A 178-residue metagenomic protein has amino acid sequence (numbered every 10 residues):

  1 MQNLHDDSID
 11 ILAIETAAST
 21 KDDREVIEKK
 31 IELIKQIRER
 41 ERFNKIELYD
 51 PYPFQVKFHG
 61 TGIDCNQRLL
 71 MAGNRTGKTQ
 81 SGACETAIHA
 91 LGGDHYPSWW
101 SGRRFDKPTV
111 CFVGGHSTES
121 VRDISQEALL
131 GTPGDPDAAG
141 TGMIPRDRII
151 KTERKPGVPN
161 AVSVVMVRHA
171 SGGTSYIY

Functional and structural regions predicted by a protein language model:
M1-Y178: Phosphate/NTP-binding elements of NTP-utilizing enzymes
